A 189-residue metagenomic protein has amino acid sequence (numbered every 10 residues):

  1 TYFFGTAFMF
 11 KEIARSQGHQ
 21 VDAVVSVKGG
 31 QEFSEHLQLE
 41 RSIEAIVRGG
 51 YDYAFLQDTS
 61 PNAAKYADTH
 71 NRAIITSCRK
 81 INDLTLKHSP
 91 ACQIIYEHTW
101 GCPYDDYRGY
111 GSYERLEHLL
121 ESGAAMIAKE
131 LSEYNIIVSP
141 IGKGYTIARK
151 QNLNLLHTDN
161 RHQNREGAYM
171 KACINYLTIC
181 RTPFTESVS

Functional and structural regions predicted by a protein language model:
T1-V25, E44: Serine-esterase "nucleophile elbow" of acetyl-processing enzymes
M9-F10, Q38-E40, G111: Short secondary-structure boundary/capping segments
I13-S16, I174-T182: Active-site catalytic microenvironments for nucleophilic, acid-base chemistry
A23-V24, K28-R41: N-terminal beta-loop-helix "entrance" segment that forms/cooperates in small-molecule cofactor or anionic ligand
I43-R165, L177, P183-V188: Alpha-helical cap/lid subdomain in secreted, periplasmic, or secretory-pathway luminal O-acyl-processing enzymes
